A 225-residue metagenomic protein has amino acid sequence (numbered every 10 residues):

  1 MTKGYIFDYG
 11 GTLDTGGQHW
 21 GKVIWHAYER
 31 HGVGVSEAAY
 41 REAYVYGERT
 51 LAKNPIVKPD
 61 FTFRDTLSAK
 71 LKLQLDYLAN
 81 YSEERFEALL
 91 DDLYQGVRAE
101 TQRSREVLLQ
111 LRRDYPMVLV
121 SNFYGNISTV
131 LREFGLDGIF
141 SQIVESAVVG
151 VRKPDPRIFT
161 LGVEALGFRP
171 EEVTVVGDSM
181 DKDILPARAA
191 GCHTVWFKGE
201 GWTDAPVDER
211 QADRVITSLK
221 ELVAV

Functional and structural regions predicted by a protein language model:
M1-K3, F7, A38, Y81-E84 (+3 more regions): Asp-based, Mg2+/Mn2+-dependent phosphohydrolase catalytic module
T2-R105, R113: N-terminal helical cap/lid subdomain that shapes the substrate entry/recognition surface in HAD-like hydrolases
